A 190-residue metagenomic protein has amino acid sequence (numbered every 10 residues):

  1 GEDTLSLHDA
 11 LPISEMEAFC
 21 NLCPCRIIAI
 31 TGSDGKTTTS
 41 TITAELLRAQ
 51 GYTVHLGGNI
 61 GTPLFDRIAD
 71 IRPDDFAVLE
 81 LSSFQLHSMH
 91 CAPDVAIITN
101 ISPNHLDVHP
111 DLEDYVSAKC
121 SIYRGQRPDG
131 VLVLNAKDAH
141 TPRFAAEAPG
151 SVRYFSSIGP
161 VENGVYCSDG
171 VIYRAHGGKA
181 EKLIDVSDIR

Functional and structural regions predicted by a protein language model:
G1-D9: Single conserved hydrophobic/aromatic residue that forms the stacking wall/gate of nucleotide- or nucleobase-binding
L7, N135, K182-D185: Helix N-cap / beta->alpha transition motif
D9, D66-A69, G178: Ubiquitous "structural anchor" signal
D9, G125, F144, A175 (+1 more regions): Compositionally biased, intrinsically disordered low-complexity segments
S14-A136, H140-P149, Y166: Phosphate-binding loop of NTP-binding sites
H109-E113, G150-R190: Adenine nucleotide phosphate-binding catalytic loops in nucleotide-utilizing enzymes
